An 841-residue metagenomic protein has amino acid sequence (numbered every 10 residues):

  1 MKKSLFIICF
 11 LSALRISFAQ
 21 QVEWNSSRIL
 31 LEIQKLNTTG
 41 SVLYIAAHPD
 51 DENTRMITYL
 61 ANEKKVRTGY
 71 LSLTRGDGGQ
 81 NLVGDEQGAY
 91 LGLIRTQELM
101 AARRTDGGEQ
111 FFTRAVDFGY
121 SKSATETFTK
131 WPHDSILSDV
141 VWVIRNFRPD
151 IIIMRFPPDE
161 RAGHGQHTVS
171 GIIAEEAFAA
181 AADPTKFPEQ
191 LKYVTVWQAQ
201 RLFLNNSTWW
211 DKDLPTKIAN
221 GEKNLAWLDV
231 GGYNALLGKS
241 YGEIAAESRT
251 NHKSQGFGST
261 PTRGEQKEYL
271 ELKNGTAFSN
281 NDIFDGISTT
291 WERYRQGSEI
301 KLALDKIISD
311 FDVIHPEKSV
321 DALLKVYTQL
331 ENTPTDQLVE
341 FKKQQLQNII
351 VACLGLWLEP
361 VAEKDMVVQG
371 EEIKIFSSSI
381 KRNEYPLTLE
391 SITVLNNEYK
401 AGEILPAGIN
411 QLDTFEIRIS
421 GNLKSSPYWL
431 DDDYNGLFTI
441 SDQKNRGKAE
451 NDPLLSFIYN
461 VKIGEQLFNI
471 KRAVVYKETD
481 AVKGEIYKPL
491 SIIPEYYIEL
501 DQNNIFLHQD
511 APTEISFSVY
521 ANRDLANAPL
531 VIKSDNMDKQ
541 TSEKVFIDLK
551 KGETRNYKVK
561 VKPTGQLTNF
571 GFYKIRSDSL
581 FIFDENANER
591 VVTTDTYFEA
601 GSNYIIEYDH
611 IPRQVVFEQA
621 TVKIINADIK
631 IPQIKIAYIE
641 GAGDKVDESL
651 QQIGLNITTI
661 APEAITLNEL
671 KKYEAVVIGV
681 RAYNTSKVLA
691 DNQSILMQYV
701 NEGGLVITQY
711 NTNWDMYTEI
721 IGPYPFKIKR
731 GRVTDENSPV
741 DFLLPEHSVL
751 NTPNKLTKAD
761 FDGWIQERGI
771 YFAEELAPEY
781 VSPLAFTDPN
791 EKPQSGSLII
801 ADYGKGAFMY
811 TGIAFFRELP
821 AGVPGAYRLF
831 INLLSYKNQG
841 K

Functional and structural regions predicted by a protein language model:
Q20-L43, S123-T127, H133-L358: Metal-dependent de-N-acetylase/amidase catalytic core
Q20-N146, T168, E175-A179, D183: Active-site rim/loop-helix segments in enzyme catalytic domains that contact anionic ligands
L330-G370, K477-H508: Low-complexity, acidic Ser/Thr/Pro/Gly-rich terminal tails and inter-domain linkers that flank the onset of structured
E372-Y399, D413-R418, K424-Y428, L455-N460 (+4 more regions): Beta-strand-rich binding/interaction modules
A407-A473, K562-F572: Eukaryote-biased detector of low-complexity, proline/serine/threonine-rich segments and adjacent exposed loops
D595-G679, R817, S835-K841: Aromatic-Pro/Gly-enriched surface loop or interdomain linker that acts as a lid/target-recognition segment
R681-D762: A glycine-rich, often tryptophan-bearing local segment used as a flexible ligand/cofactor-contacting loop or short
R730-G822: Catalytic beta-strand/loop cores that center a nucleophilic Ser/Cys/Thr and support acyl-enzyme chemistry
